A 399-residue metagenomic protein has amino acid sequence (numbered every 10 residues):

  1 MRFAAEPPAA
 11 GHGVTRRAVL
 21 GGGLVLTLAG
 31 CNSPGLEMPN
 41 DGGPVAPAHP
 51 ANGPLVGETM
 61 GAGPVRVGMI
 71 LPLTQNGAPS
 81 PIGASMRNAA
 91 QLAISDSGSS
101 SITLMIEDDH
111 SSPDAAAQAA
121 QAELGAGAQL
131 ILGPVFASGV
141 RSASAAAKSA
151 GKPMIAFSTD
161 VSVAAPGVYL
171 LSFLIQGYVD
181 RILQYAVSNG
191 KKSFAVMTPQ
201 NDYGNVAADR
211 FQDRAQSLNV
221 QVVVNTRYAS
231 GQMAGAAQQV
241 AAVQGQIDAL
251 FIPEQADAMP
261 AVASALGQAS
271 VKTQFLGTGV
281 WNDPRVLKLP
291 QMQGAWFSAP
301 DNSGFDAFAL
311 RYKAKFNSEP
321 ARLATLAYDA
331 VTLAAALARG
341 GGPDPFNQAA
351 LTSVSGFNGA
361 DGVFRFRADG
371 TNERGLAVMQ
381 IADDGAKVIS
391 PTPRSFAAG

Functional and structural regions predicted by a protein language model:
R2-G23, C31-G399: Extracytosolic ligand-binding ectodomains
